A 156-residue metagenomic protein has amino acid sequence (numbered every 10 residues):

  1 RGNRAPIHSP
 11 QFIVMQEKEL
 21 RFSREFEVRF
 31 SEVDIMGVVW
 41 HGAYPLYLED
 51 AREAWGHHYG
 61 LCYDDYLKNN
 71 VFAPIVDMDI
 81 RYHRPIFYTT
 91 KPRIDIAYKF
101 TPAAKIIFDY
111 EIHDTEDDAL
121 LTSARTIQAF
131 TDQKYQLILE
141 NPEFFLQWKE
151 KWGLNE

Functional and structural regions predicted by a protein language model:
R1-V14: N-terminal amphipathic/basic-hydrophobic helices that include classical n-h-c signal peptides and signal-anchor
F12-H58: Catalytic strand-loop segment that frames the active site of acyl-thioester-processing enzymes
E17-L20, R24, F87-Y88, K99-E156: HotDog/MaoC-like acyl-thioester-processing domains
F26-F30, Y82, F130: Hydrophobic residues in beta-strands and at strand termini
V39, A73-I75, L121: A broad, structural micro-motif
W55-I106: Hydrophobic beta-strand-centered segment that forms part of the acyl-chain substrate-binding groove
